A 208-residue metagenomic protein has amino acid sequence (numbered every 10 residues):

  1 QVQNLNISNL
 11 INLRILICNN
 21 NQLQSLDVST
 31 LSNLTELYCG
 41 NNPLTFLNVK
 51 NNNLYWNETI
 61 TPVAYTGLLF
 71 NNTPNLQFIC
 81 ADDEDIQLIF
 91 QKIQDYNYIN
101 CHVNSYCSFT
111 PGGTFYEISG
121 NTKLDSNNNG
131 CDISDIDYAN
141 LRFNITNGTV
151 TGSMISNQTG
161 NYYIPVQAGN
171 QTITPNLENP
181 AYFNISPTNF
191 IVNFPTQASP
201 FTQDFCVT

Functional and structural regions predicted by a protein language model:
Q1, L10, N21, L31 (+4 more regions): Conserved "Asn-ladder"/turn position within leucine-rich repeats
Q1, R14-C18, T35-C39, L47 (+2 more regions): Conserved hydrophobic beta-strand positions in leucine-rich repeat
V2, L13, L23, L34 (+3 more regions): Conserved hydrophobic position(s) of the canonical leucine-rich repeat
N4, I118-L124, F205: A short, amphipathic beta-strand motif
G40, F70, G160, A168-A181: A short, solvent-exposed beta-strand micro-motif common in secreted/extracellular proteins
V103-E117, L124: Beta-strand-rich domain onsets/edges
S126-D137, I145-N161, P165: Short, acidic Ser/Thr/Gly-rich low-complexity loop/linker segments typical of extracellular and cell-surface proteins
I155, P165-N170, L177-V207: Structured interaction patches on ligand/partner-binding surfaces of diverse proteins
